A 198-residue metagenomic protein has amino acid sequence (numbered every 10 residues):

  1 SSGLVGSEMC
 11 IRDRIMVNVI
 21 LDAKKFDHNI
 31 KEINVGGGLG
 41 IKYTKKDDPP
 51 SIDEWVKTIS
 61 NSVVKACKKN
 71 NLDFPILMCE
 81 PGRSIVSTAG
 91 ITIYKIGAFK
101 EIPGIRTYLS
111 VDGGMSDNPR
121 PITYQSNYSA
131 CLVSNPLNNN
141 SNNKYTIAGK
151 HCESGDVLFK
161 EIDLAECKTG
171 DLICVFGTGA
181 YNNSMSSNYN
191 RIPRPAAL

Functional and structural regions predicted by a protein language model:
S1-I11: Single conserved hydrophobic/aromatic residue that forms the stacking wall/gate of nucleotide- or nucleobase-binding
R12-N29: Short amphipathic alpha-helices and their capping/turn segments at secondary-structure boundaries
D13-M16, I52-S60: Amphipathic alpha-helical segments in well-structured domains
D22, W55-C67: Alpha-helix-loop-beta-strand connector modules within alpha/beta enzyme cores
D27-K31, D73-P75: Short, well-ordered coil/turn segments that N-cap beta-strands
I33-G40, C79-R83: Glycine-rich beta-strand-to-loop/alpha-helix junction loops that act as flexible
T44-E54: Glycine-rich tight-turn/loop motif centered on a GG-T
T58, V64, L72-L198: Charged (often Lys/Glu-rich) extended helix/loop segments that serve as interaction or gating elements
